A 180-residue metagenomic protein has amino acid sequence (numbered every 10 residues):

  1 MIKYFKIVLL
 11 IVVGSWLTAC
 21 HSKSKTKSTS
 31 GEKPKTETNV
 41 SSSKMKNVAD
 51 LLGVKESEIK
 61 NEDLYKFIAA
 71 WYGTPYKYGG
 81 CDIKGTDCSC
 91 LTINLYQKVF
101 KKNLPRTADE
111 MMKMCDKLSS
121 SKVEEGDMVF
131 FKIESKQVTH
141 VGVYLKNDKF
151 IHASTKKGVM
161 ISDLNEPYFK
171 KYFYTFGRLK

Functional and structural regions predicted by a protein language model:
M1-V8: Bacterial N-terminal signal peptides that target proteins for export
W16-A19: C-terminal motif of bacterial Sec signal peptides marking the signal peptidase cleavage site
H21-S24: Bacterial signal peptide processing site
E37-K84: Post-signal-peptide N-terminal segment of Sec-exported extracytoplasmic proteins
L51-K55, T74-E125: Catalytic cysteine-centered active-site loop
E56, K102-E166: ...with weaker cross-activation on analogous glycine-rich loops/strands in unrelated enzymes
E62, K66-A70, C90-N94, E124 (+1 more regions): Solvent-exposed, polar/charged alpha-helical surfaces in well-ordered, non-transmembrane soluble domains, broadly
P167-K180: Glycine- and charge-enriched low-complexity intrinsically disordered segments
